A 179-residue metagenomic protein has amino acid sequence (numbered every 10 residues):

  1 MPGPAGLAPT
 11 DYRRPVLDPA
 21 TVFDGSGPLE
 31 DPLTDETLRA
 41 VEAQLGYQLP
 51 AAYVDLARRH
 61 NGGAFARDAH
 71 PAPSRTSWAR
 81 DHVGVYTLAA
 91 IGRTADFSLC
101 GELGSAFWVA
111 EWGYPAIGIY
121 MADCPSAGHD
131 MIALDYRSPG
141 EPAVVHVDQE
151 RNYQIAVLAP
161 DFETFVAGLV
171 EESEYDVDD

Functional and structural regions predicted by a protein language model:
M1-A127, S173-D178: A surface-exposed partner-binding patch
L38-A40, Q149-N152: Short, charged low-complexity linear motifs
A116-G118, M131, E141: Extracellular structured ligand-interaction cores
D123-P125, S138, R151: Short, flexible loop/turn elements at secondary-structure junctions
D130-Y136: Short, surface-exposed beta-strand/loop micro-motifs that present aromatic residues
G140-E150: Intrinsically disordered, low-complexity regulatory segments enriched in Ser/Thr/Pro and charged residues
I155, A159-S173: Compact, glycine/acidic-enriched structural inserts
